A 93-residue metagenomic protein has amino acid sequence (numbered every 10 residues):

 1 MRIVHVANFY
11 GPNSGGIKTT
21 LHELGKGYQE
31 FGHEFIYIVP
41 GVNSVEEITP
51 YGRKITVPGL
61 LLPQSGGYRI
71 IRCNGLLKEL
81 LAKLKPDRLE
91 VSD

Functional and structural regions predicted by a protein language model:
M1-G59: N-terminal subdomain of nucleotide-sugar transferases
V6, V91-S92: Short, well-ordered coil/turn residues at beta-beta hairpins and beta-strand->alpha-helix junctions within
T20, S92-D93: Short, glycine/acidic-rich beta->alpha junctions
P63-V91: An amphipathic, basic-hydrophobic alpha-helix
